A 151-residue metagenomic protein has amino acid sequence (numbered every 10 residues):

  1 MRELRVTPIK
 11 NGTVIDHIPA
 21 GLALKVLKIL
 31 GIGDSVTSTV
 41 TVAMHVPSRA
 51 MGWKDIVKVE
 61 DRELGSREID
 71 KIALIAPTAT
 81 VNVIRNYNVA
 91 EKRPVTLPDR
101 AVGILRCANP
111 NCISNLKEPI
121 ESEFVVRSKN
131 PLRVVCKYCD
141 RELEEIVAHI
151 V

Functional and structural regions predicted by a protein language model:
R2-R93: Interaction interfaces in information-processing and related assembly proteins
V89-V151: Cys/His-clustered metal-coordination modules, chiefly Zn-binding fingers
